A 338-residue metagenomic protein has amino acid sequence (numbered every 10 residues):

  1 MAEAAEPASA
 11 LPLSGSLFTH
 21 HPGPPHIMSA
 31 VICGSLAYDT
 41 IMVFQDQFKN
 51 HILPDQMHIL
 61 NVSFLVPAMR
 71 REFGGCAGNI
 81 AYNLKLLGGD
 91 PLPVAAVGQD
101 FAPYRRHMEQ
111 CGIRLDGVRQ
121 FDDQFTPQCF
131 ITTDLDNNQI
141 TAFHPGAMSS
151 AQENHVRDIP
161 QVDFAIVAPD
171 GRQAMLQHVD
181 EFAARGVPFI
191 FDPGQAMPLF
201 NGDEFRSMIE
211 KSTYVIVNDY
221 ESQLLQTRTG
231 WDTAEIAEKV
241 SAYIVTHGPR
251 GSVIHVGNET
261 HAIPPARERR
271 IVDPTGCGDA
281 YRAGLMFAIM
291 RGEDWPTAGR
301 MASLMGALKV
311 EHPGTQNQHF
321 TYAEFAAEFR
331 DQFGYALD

Functional and structural regions predicted by a protein language model:
M1-H26: Intrinsic disorder/low-complexity segments
H20, H26-L92, P103, A336-D338: Glycine-rich phosphate/adenosyl-contacting loop at the front of the ribokinase-like
L36, D170, A280: Active-site metal-binding loops of divalent metal-dependent hydrolases
D90-D116: A glycine-rich beta-to-alpha transition motif near the start of alpha/beta enzyme domains, typified by
V94-Q99, D116-T126, S241-H247: Beta-strand->loop->alpha-helix junctions that form or flank phosphate-binding loops in nucleotide-handling enzymes
D116-F121, C129-Q173: Conserved phosphate-binding/catalytic loop of the ribokinase/pfkB sugar-kinase fold
Q177, A183-I190, G194-P264, R270: Conserved phosphate/ATP/ADP-binding segment of small-molecule kinases
G230-D338: Conserved phosphate-binding/catalytic region of the ribokinase-like
